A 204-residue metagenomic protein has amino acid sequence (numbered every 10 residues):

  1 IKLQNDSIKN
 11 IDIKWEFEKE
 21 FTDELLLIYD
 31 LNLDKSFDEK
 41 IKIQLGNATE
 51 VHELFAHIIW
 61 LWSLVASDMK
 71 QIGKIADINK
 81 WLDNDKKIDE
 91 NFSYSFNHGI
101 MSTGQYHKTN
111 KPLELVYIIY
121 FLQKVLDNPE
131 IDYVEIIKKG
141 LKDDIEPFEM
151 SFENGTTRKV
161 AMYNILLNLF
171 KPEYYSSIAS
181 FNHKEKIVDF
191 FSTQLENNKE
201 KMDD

Functional and structural regions predicted by a protein language model:
I1-T156, E173-D204: An N-terminal alpha-helical hairpin/helix-loop-helix interaction module that forms a charged, gly/pro-flexible surface
M150-N168: Helix-hairpin-helix
